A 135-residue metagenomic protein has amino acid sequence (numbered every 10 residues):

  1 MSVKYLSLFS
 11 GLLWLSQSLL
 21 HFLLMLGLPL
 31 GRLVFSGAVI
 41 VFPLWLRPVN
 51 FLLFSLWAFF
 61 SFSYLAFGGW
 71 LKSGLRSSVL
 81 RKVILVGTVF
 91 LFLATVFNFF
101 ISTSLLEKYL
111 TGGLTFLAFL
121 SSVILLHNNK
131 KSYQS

Functional and structural regions predicted by a protein language model:
S2-L15, L80-G87: Interfacial segments of alpha-helical transmembrane regions
V3, S7, H21-N50, W70: Interfacial loop at the N-terminal end of multi-pass membrane proteins
L6-F22, T111-A118: Alpha-helical transmembrane segments of integral membrane proteins, especially early/N-terminal helices
S36-P43, S77, T103-T115: Non-cytosolic membrane-interface motifs at loop->transmembrane helix junctions
S61-S77: Membrane-helix interface/capping segments
L80-F97, L117: Hydrophobic alpha-helical membrane segments
L93-L110, H127-K130: Membrane-helix boundary connector in multi-pass membrane proteins
A118-Y133: Membrane-water interface at the C-terminal end of transmembrane alpha helices
